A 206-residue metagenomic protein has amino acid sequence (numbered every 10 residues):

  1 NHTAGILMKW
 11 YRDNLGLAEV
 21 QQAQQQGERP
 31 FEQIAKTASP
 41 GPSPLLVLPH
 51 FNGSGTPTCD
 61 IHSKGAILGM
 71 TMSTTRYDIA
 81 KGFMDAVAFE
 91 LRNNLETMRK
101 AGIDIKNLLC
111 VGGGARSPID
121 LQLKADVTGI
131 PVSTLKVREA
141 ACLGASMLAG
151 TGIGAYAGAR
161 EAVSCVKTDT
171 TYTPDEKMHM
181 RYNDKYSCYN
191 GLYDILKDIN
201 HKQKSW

Functional and structural regions predicted by a protein language model:
N1-V111, R116-W206: Active-site core segments that coordinate phosphate-bearing ligands/cofactors across diverse enzyme families
